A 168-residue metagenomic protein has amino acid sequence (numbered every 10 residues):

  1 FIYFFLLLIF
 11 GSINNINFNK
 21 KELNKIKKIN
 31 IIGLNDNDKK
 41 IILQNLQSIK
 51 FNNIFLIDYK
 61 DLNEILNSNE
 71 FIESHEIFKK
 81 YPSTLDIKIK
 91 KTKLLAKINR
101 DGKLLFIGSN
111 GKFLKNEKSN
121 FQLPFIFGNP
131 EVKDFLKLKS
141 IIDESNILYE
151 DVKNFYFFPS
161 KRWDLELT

Functional and structural regions predicted by a protein language model:
F1, K21-L23, F157: Extreme N-terminal "leader" segments
F1-N14: Hydrophobic membrane-insertion alpha-helices, especially the h-region of bacterial N-terminal signal peptides
S12-K118: Terminal hydrophobic membrane-targeting helix
K27, Q122, K161-W163: A generic secondary-structure signal marking the coil-to-beta-strand transition
L85-P159: Extracytoplasmic segments of membrane-associated envelope/inner-membrane machinery
D164-T168: Short, intrinsically disordered, charge-balanced linker/junction segments flanking boundaries in proteins
